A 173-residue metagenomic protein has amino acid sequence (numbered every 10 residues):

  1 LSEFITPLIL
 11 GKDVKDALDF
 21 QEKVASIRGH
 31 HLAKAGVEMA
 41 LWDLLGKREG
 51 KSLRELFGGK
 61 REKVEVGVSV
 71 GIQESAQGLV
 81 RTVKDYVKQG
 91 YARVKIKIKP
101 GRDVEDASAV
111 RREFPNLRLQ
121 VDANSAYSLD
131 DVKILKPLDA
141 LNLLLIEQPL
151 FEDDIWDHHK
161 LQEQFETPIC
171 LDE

Functional and structural regions predicted by a protein language model:
L1-R48: Metal- or metallocofactor-binding catalytic centers and their adjacent structured scaffolds across diverse enzyme
L8, K51-E55, A76-V83, K97: Short, charged beta->alpha transition segments
K15-A17, L53-L56, K97, L145-P149: Flexible, glycine/charged-enriched surface loops at secondary-structure junctions
E49-E74, D106-A109, P115-N116, F165: N-terminal small/glycine-rich loop or linker at the start of catalytic domains across soluble metabolic enzymes
I72-Y86, R102, S128-L135: Short, acidic/polar
D85-V94: Catalytic domains of carbohydrate-active enzymes, especially glycoside hydrolases
I96, G101-E173: Catalytic core of soluble alpha/beta enzymes
